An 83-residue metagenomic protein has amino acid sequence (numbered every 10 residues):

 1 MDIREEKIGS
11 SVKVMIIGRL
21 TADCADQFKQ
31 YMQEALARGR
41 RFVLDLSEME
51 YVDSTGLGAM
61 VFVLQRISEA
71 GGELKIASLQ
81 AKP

Functional and structural regions predicted by a protein language model:
M1-M15: Short beta-strand/loop segment at the start of cytosolic alpha/beta domains
L20-P83: Amphipathic alpha-helical interaction surfaces in cytosolic regulatory modules
